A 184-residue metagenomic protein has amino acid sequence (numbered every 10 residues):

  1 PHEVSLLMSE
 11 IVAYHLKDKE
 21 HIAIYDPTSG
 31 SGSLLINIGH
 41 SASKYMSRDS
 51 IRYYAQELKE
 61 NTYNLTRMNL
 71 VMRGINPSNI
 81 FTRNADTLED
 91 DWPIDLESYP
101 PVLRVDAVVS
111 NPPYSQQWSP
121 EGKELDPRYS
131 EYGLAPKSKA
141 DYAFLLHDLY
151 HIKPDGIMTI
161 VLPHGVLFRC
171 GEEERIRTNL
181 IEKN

Functional and structural regions predicted by a protein language model:
H2-A107, S115-Q117, D126-R128, A143 (+3 more regions): Conserved S-adenosyl-L-methionine
P120: Conserved catalytic-core motifs of eukaryotic protein kinase domains, centered on the activation segment
R128-I152: Glycine-rich S-adenosyl-L-methionine
I152-M158: Short glycine-dipeptide loop
